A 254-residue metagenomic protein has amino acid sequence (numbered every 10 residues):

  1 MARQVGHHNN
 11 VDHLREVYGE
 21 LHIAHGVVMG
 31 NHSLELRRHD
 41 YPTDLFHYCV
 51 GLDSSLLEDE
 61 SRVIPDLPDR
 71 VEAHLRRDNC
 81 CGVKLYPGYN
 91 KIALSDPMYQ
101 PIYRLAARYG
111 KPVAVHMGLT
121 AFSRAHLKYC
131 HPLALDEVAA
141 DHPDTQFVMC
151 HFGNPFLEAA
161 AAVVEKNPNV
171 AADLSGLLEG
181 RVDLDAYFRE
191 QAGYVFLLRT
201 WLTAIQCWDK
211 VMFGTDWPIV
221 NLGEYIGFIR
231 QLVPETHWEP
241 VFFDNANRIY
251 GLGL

Functional and structural regions predicted by a protein language model:
M1-H25, R199-T200, A204-M212, I219-L254: Mid-to-C-terminal alpha-helical segments outside catalytic/metal-binding sites
M1-H7, D12-H32, F46-D53, C81-G82 (+1 more regions): Divalent metal-dependent hydrolysis catalytic cores, especially in the metallo-beta-lactamase
M1-H7, E58, V182-Y187: Acidic/histidine-rich helix-loop elements that form or flank divalent-metal/phosphate-binding sites at the catalytic
V11-R15, L34-H39, P68-E72, Y99 (+4 more regions): Generic structural signal for well-ordered alpha-helices, preferentially at hydrophobic/aromatic core positions
Y18, G26, Y48, V83 (+6 more regions): Divalent metal-coordination and catalytic microenvironments
A24-H25, H32-Y129: Active-site gating/metal-coordination segments in enzymes
S33-R37, F156-A160, L222-G223: Short, well-ordered alpha-helical microsegments
S95-M212: Catalytic pocket-lining loop regions of alpha/beta-barrel enzymes, especially the amidohydrolase/enolase/GH5 lineages
